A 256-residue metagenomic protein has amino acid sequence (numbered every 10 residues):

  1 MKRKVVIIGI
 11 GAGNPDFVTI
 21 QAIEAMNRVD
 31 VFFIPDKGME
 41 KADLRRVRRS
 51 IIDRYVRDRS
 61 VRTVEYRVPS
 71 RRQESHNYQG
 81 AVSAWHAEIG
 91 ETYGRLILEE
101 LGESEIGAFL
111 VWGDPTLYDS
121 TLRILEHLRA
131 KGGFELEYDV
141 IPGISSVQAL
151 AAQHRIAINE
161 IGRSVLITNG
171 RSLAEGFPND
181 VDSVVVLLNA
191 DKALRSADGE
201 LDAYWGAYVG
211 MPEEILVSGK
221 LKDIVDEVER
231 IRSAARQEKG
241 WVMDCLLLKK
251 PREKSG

Functional and structural regions predicted by a protein language model:
K2-D16, I20-L136, S218-D226, R236-Q237 (+1 more regions): Class I S-adenosyl-L-methionine
V5, G176-G256: A contiguous loop/helix-start segment that scaffolds small-molecule binding in enzyme catalytic cores
A12-P15, R171-L173, N189-K192: Short beta->alpha connector loops
I34, E65, V111, V140-G143 (+3 more regions): General beta-strand structural signal in soluble alpha/beta enzymes
M39-A42, S145-Q148, A174, M211-E213: Short gly/pro/ser/thr-enriched loop/turn and capping motifs at secondary-structure boundaries
P69-R71, I144, L173, A190 (+1 more regions): Short, solvent-exposed coil/turn elements at secondary-structure transition points
A81-E91, I156-N169, L187, I224-R236: A polyampholytic, Gly/Pro-enriched intrinsically disordered region
T116-V181, R236-G240, R252-K254: Class I SAM-dependent methyltransferase SAM-binding "motif I" and its flanking Rossmann-like core
